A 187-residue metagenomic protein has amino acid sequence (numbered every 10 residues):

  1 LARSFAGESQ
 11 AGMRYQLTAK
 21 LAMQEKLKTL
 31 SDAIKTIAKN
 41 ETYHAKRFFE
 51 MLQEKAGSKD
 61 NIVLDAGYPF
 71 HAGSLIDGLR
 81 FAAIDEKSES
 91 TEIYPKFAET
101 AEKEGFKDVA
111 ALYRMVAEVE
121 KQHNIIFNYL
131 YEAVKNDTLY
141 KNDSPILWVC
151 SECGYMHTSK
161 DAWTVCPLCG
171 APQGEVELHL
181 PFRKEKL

Functional and structural regions predicted by a protein language model:
L1-L187: Non-heme di-metal
